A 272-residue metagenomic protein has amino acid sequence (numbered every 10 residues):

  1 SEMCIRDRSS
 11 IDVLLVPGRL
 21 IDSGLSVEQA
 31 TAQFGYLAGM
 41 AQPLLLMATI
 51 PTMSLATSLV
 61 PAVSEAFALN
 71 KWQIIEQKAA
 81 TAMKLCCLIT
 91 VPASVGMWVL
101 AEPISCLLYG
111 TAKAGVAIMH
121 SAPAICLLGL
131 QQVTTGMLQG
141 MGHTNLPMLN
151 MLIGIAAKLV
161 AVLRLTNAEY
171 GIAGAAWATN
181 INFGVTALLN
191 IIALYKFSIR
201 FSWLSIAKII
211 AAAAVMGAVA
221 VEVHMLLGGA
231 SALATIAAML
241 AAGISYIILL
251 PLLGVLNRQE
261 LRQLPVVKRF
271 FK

Functional and structural regions predicted by a protein language model:
M3-I5: Short, small-residue-biased leader/transition segments that mark boundaries at the very start of proteins
A30-T52, K84-L85: Alpha-helical transmembrane segments of polytopic membrane transporters and translocases
T31, G96-C126: Interfacial segments at transmembrane-helix termini and the short loops linking adjacent helices
A38, K71-L88, P92-L100, G115-I118: Interfacial transmembrane-helix starts/ends
L46-L69: Helix-loop junctions and terminal segments of transmembrane helices in multi-pass membrane transport/translocation
P123-I153: Membrane-interface junctions at transmembrane-helix termini in multi-pass inner-membrane proteins
N145, I155-I192, A218, E222-L240: Membrane-interface helix-loop junctions in multi-pass transport and translocation proteins
V221-K272: Membrane-proximal transmembrane or re-entrant/amphipathic helices at the cytosolic face
